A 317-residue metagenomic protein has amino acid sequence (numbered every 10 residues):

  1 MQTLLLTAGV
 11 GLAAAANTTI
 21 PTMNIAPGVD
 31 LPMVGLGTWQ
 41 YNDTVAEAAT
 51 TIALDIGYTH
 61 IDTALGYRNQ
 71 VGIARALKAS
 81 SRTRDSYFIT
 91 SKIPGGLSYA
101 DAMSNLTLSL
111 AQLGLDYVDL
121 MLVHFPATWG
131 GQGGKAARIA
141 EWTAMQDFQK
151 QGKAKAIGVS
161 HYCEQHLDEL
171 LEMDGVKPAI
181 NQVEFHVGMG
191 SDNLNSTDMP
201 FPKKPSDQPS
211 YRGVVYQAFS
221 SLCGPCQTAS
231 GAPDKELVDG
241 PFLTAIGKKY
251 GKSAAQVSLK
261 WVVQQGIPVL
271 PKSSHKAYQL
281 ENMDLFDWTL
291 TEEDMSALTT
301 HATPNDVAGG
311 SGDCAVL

Functional and structural regions predicted by a protein language model:
M1-A15: Cleavable N-terminal signal peptides of Sec/SRP-targeted secreted and luminal proteins
A16-Y87, M103, I139-A140, A144 (+2 more regions): N-terminal binding-site loop/beta-alpha segment at the start of enzyme catalytic domains that lines or forms
N24-P27, L54, A74-D85, T107-D116 (+2 more regions): Acidic (Asp/Glu)-rich catalytic clusters
W39-V45, D62-G72, G95-D101, T128-K135 (+1 more regions): Acidic-and-aromatic substrate-binding clefts and catalytic sites of carbohydrate-active enzymes
Y41-L54, S98-L113, Q165-D168, L194-N195: Short, acidic/polar
R84-S98, L120-P126, Q182-F185: A short, structured active-site edge motif that brings together acidic residues
A102-V123, D147-Q151: CE4/NodB-like, metal-dependent polysaccharide N-deacetylase domain that modifies extracellular/periplasmic N-acetylated
P126-L317: Beta/alpha (TIM)-barrel catalytic core signal, keyed to glycine-rich beta->alpha loops juxtaposed to Asp/Glu that bind
